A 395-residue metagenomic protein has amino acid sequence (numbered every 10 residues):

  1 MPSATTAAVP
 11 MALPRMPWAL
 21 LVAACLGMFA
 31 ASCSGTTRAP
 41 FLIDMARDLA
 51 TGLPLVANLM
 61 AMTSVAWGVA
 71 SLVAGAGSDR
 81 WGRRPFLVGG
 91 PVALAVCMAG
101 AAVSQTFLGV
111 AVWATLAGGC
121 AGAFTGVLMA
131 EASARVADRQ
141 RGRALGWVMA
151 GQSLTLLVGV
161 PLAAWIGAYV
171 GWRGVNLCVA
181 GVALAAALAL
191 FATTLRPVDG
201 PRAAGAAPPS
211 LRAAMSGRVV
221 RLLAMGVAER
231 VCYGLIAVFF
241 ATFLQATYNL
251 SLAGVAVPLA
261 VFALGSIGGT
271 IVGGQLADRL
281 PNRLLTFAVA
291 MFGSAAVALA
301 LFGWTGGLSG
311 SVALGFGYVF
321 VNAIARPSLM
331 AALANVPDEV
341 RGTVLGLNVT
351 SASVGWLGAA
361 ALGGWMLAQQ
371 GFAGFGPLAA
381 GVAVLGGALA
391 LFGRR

Functional and structural regions predicted by a protein language model:
A39, V219-A260: Extracytoplasmic gate region of multi-pass secondary transporters
V69-Q105: Conserved MFS/SLC helix-loop-helix module at the cytosolic interface between two early adjacent transmembrane helices
S71-G82, T270-N282, L367: Helix-to-loop junctions at the C-terminal end of transmembrane segments in multipass secondary transporters
C97, L108-L116, S309-G317: Paired small-residue
W113-G151: Cytoplasmic helix-loop-helix junction between adjacent transmembrane helices in 12-TM secondary transporters
W147-T194: Helix-loop-helix hairpin linking two adjacent transmembrane segments in secondary transporters
R283-L329: C-terminal transmembrane helical hairpin of 12-TM major facilitator-type secondary transporters
E339-F372, A379: A late C-terminal transmembrane helix in Major Facilitator Superfamily
